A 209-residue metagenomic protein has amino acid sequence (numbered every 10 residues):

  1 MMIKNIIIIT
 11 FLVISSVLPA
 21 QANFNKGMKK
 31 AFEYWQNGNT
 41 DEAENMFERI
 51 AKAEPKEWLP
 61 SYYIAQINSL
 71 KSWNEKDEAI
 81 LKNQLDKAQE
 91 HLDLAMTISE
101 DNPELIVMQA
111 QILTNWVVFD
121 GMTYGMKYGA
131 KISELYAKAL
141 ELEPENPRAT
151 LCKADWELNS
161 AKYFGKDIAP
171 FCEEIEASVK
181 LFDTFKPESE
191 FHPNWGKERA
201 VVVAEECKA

Functional and structural regions predicted by a protein language model:
Q21-S69, K76: Start-of-domain marker
Y34-M46, L81-H91, G125-S133, C172-V179: Helix-turn-helix repeat elements of alpha-solenoid scaffolds
L70-A79, A110, N115-Y124, N159-G165 (+1 more regions): Short coil/turn linking the two alpha-helices of tandem helical-hairpin repeats
A169-E173, A177-A209: Terminal, low-structured helical/coil segments at or just beyond the last alpha-helical repeat
